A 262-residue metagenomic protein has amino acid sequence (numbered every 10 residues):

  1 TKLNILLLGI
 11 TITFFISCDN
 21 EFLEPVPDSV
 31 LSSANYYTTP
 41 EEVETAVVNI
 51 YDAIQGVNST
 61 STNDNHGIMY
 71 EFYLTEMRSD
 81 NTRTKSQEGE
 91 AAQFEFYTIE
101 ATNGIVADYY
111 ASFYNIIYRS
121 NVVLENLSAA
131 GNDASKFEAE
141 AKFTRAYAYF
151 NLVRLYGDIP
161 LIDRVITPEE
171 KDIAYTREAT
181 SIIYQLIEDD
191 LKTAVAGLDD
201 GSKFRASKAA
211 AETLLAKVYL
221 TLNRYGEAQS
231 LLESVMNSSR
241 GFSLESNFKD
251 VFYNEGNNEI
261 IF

Functional and structural regions predicted by a protein language model:
T1-D28: Bacterial Sec-dependent N-terminal signal peptides
I5-L7, F15-S17, A129-K142, S202 (+1 more regions): Secondary-structure transition into beta-strands, especially the periplasmic turns and strand N-termini that construct
C18-I68: Membrane-proximal, proline-rich intrinsically disordered regions
S32, E44-T60, T84-Y156, D172 (+2 more regions): Conserved, well-structured interaction surfaces
A34, S61-T84, I162-R164, K171 (+2 more regions): Short, surface-exposed recognition loops and adjoining beta-strand edges that mediate ligand/DNA contacts, enriched
I117, L124, P160-I162, I260-I261: Structural recognition of the beta-strand scaffold that forms the well-ordered cores of secreted hydrolase catalytic
